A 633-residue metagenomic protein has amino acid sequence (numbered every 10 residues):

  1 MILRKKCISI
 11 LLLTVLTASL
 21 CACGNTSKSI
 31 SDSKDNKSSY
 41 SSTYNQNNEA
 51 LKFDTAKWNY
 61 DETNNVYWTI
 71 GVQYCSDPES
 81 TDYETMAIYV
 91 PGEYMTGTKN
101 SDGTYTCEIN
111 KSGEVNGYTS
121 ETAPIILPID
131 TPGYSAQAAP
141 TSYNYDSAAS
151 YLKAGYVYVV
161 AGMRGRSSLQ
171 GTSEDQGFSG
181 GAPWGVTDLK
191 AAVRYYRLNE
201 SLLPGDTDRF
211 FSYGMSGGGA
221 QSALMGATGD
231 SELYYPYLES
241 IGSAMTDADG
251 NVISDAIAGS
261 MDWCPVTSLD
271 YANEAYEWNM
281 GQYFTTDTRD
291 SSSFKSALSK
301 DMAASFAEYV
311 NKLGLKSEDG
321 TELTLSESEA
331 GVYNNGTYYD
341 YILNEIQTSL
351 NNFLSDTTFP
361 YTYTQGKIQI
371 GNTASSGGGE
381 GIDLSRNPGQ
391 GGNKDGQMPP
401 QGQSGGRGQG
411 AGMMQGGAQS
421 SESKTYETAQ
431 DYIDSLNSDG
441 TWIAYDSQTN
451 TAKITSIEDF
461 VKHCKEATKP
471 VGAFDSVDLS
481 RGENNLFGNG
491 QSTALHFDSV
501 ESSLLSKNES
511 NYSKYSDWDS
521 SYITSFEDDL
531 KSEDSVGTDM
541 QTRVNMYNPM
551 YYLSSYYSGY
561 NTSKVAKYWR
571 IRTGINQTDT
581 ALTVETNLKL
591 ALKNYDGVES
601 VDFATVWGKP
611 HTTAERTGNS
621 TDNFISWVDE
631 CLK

Functional and structural regions predicted by a protein language model:
S19-A22: C-terminal motif of bacterial Sec signal peptides marking the signal peptidase cleavage site
K28-I30, K34-S38, I368-E427, F487-G488: Disordered, low-complexity segments in secreted/periplasmic proteins that are enriched in proline
I30-T122: Catalytic-loop region of hydrolases
E93-S150, R570, Q577-N587: Short, surface-exposed "cap/lid" segments of acyl-processing enzymes
P128-V186, T228, G608-T613, N619: Cap/lid segment of the alpha/beta-hydrolase catalytic domain
F178-L202, S620-S626: Alpha/beta-hydrolase active-site loop
L198-Y283, K367, A374-P388, G392 (+2 more regions): Primarily recognizes the serine-hydrolase "nucleophile elbow" in alpha/beta-hydrolase and SGNH/GDSL folds
G574-Q577, S600-D622: Histidine-bearing beta->alpha loop at or near hydrolase active sites
